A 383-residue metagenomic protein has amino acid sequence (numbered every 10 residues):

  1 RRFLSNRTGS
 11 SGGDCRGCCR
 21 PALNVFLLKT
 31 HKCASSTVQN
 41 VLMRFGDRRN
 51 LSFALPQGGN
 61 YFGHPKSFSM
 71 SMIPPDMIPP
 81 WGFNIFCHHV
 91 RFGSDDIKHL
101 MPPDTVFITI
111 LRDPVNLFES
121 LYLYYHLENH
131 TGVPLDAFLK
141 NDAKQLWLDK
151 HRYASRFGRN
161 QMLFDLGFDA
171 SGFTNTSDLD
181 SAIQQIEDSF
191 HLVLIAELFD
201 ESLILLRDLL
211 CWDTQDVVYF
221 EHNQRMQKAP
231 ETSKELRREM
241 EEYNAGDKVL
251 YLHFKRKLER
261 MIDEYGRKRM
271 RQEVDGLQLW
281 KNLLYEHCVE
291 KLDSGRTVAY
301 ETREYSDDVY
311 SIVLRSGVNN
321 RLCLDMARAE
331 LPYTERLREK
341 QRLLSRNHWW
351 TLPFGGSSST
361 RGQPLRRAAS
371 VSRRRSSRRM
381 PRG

Functional and structural regions predicted by a protein language model:
R1-M72: Signal-peptide-cleavage-adjacent N-terminal segments of secreted and extracellular proteins
R1-N24, R267-G383: Juxtamembrane luminal stem/stalk of type II transmembrane Golgi/ER carbohydrate-processing enzymes
R7, G59-I110, V115-V218, E239 (+7 more regions): PAPS-dependent sulfotransferase catalytic domain
R7-G17, H88-K98, R225-P230, Q272: Short, motif-level signal for alpha-helix interfacial/capping segments enriched in acidic residues and aromatics/proline
A22-L27, E187-V193, E231-L236: Short interface patches used for recognition in eukaryotic signaling and trafficking proteins
A34, D113, D247: Short, conserved catalytic/metal-binding motifs centered on acidic residues
Q39-M43, V115, L203-R207, K248-K255: Non-transmembrane alpha-helical segments in soluble domains of secreted/periplasmic/extracellular proteins
I204, W212-E264: Extended hydrophobic/aromatic segments used for targeting, binding, or gating
